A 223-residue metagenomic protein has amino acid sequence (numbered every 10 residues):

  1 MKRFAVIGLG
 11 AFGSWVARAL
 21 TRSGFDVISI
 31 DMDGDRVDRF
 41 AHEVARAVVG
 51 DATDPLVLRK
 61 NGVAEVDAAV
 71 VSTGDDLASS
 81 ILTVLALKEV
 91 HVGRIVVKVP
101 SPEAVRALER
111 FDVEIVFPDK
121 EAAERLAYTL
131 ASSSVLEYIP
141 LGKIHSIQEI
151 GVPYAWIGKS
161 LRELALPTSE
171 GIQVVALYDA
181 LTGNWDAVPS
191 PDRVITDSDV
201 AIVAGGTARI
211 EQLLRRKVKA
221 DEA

Functional and structural regions predicted by a protein language model:
M1-A223: Cytosolic regulatory regions of ion transport systems
